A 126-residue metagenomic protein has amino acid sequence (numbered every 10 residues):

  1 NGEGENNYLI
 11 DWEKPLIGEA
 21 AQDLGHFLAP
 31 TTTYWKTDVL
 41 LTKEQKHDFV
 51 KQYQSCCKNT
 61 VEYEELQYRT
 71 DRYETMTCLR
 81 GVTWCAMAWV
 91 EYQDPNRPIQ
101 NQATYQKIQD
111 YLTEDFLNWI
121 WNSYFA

Functional and structural regions predicted by a protein language model:
N1-Q22: Active-site acidic catalytic loop and adjacent metal/ATP-binding pocket of ATP-dependent phosphoryl transfer enzymes
E5-Y8, L40-D48, I99-Y111: Glycine-rich, flexible loop segments associated with nucleotide phosphate handling
I17, K43, Y68-R72: Amphipathic, non-membrane alpha-helical segments in soluble helical-bundle scaffolds
A21-N59, T75-D94: Active-site activation/catalytic loop segments of kinase-like enzymes and analogous catalytic loops in related
T37-L40, E64-Q67, D94-Q100: Short, surface-exposed loop/turn segments at secondary-structure junctions
T60-T75: All-alpha amphipathic helical-bundle segments outside canonical DNA-binding/catalytic cores that form hydrophobic
G81-A126: ATP/Mg2+ or Mg2+-diphosphate-binding catalytic cores that bind nucleotide phosphates or diphosphates via glycine-rich
